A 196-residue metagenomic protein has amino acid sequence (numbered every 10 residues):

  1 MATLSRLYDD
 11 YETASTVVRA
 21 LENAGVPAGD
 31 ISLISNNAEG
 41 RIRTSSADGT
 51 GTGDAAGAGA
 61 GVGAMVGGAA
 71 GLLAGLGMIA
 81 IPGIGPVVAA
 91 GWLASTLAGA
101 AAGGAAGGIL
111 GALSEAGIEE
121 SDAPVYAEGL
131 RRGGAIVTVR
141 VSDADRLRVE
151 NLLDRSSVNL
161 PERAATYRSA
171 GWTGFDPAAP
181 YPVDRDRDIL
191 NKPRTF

Functional and structural regions predicted by a protein language model:
M1-F196: Intrinsically disordered, low-complexity, hydrophilic segments
